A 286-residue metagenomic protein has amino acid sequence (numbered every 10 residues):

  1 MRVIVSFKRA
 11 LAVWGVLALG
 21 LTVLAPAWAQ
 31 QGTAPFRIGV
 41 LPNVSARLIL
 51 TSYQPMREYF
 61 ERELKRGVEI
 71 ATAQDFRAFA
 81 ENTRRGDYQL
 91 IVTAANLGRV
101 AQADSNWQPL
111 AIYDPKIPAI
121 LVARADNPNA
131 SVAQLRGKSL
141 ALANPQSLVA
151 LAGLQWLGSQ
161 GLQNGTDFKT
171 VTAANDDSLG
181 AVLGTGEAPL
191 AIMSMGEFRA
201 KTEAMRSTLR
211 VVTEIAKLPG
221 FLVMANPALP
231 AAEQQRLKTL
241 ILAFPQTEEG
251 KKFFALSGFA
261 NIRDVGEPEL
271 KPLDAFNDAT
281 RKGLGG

Functional and structural regions predicted by a protein language model:
A12-V23: Bacterial N-terminal signal peptides
Q30-N96: Extracytoplasmic small-molecule ligand-binding "clamshell" domains of the periplasmic binding protein/Venus flytrap
A34-N43, I49, P115-A123, A204-F244 (+1 more regions): Periplasmic-binding protein-like
P55-L64, A111, A150-T172, R199-R206: Ligand-binding cleft/hinge of the Venus flytrap
I70-E81, A94, G165-A181, K217-P219: Short helix-initiation/N-cap motifs at beta->coil->alpha
V92-D104, S159, V182-L209: A ligand-binding cleft/hinge motif common to bilobed small-molecule-binding domains
A123-L140: Flexible hinge/capping segments at coil-to-helix
L148, A152, L242-S257: Periplasmic-binding protein-like
